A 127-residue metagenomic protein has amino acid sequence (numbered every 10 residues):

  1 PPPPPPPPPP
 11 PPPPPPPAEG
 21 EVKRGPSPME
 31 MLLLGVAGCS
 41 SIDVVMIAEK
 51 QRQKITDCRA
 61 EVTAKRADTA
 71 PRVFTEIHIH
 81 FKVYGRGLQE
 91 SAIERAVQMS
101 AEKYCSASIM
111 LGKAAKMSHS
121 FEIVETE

Functional and structural regions predicted by a protein language model:
P1-L34, V44-E127: Extended beta-strand/beta-hairpin segments
